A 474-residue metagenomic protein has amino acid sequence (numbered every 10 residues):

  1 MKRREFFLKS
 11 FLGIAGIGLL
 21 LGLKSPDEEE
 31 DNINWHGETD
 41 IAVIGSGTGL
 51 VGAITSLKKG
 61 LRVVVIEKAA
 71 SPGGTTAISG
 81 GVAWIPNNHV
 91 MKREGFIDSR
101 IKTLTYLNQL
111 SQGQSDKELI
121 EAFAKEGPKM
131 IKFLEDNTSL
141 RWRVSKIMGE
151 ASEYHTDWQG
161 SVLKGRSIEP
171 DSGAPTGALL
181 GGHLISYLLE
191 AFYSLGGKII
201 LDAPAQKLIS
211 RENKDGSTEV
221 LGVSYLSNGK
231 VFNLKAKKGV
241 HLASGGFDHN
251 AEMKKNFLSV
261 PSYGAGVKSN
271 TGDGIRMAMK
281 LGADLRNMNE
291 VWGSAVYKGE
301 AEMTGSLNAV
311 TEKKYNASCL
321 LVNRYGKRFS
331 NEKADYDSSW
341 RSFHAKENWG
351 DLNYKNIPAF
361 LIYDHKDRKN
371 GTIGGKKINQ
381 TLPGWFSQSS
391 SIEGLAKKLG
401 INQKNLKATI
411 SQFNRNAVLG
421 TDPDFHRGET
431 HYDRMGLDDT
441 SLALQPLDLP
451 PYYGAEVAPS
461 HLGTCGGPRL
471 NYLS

Functional and structural regions predicted by a protein language model:
E5-S25, L406: N-terminal export signals
I41-V64: N-terminal Rossmann-like FAD-binding beta1-loop-alpha1 element of flavoenzymes
K59-T76: Glycine-rich FAD pyrophosphate-binding loop
S79-T105: N-terminal glycine-rich dinucleotide-binding loop that anchors FAD/FMN and/or NAD(P) in oxidoreductases
D98-Q159, S389-Q412: Rossmann-like flavin
K125-K230, A251, K298-G299, I410 (+1 more regions): Conserved redox-cofactor binding core of oxidoreductases
G229-K230, K235-E302: Glycine-rich loop(s) and the adjacent beta-strand/alpha-helix scaffold that form part
I275-M277, D284-I401: An anion/pyrophosphate-binding glycine-rich loop and adjacent beta-alpha core in soluble alpha-beta enzymes
